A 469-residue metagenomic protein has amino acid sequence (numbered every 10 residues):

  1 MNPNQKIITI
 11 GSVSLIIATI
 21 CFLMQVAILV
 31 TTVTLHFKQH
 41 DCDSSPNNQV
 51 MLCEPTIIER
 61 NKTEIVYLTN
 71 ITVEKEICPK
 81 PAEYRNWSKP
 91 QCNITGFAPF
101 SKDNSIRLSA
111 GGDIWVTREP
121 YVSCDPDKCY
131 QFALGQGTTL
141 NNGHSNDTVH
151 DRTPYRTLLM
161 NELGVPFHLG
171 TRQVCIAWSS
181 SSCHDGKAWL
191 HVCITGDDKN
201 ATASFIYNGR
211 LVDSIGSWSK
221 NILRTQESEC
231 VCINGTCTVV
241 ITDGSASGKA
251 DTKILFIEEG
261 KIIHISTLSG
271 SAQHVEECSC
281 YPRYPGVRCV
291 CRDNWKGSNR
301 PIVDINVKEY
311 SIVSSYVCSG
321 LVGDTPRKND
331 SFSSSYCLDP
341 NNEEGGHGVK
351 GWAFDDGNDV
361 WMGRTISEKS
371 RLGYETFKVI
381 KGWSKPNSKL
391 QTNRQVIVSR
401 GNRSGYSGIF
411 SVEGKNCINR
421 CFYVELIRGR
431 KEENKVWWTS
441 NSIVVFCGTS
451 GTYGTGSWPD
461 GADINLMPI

Functional and structural regions predicted by a protein language model:
I8-K38: Alpha-helical transmembrane segments in eukaryotic/viral proteins
N61, N70, N86, N93 (+5 more regions): N-linked glycosylation sites
P99-S109, V349-W352: Short carbohydrate-recognition loop motifs
H191-I194, V424-E425, P468: Short tryptophan-centered beta-strand motifs in secreted/extracellular beta-sheet-rich domains of glycan-recognition
I241-A246, R428: Short beta-strand-plus-loop segments that form exposed binding edges in beta-rich domains
C278, V287-C291: Extracellular cysteine-rich, disulfide-stabilized repeat modules
V436-P468: Short beta-strand elements
